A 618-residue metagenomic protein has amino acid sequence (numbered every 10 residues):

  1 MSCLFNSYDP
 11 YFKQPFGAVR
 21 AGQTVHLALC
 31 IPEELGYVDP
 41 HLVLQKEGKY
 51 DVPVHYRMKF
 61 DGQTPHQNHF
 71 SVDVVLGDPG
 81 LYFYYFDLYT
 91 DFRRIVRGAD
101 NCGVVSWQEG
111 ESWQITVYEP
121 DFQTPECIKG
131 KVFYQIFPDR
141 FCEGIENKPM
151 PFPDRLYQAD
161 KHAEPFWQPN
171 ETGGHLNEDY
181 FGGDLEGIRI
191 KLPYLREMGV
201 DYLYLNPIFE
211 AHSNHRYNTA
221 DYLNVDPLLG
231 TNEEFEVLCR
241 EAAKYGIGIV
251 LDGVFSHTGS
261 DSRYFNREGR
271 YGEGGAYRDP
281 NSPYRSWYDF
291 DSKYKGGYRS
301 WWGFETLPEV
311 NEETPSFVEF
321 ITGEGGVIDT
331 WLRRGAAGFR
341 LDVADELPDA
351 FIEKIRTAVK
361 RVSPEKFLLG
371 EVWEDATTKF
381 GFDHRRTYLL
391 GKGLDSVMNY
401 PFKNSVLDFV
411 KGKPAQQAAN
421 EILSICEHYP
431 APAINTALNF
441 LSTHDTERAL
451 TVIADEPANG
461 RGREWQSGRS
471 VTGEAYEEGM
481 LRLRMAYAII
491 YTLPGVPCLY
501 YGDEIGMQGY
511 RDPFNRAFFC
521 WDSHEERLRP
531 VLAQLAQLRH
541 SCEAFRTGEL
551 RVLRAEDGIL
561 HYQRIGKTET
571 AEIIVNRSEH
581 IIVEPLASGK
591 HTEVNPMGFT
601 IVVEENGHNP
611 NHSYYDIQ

Functional and structural regions predicted by a protein language model:
M1-T24, Y50-Q135, F141-K161, W167-Q168: The feature marks proteins involved in alpha-glucan
Q14-F16, H26, L553-L586: Carbohydrate-binding surface patches
L29, G36-G48, P53-V54, Y82-Y84 (+2 more regions): Beta-strand-rich binding/interaction modules
L29, I136, L195, L205 (+10 more regions): Conserved, mostly hydrophobic/aromatic
I31-E33, T592-Q618: C-terminal beta-strand-rich structural cap/linker in extracellular carbohydrate-active enzymes
F137-D201, I208-R334, I355-R361: Substrate-binding/active-site clefts of carbohydrate-active enzymes
D139, F382-D383, N435-V471, Y487-E525: Aromatic/acidic polysaccharide-binding cleft in carbohydrate-active enzymes
C239-G248, S256-H257, S262-E273, V327 (+3 more regions): Active-site-proximal helices and loops of the catalytic beta/alpha 8
